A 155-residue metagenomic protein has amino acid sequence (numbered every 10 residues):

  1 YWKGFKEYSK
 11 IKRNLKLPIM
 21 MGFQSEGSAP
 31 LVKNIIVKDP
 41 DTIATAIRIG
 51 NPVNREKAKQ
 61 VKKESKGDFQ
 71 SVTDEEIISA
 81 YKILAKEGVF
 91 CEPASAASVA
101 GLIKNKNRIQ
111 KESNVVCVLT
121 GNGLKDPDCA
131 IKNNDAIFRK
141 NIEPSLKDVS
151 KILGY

Functional and structural regions predicted by a protein language model:
Y1-F5, L31, S98-N105: Buried hydrophobic packing segments
Y1-W2, P52, G123-K125: Gly/Ser/Thr-rich beta-alpha loop segments that engage phosphate groups in nucleotides
F5-P93, K132-Y155: Active-site/ligand-binding loops adjacent to catalytic centers
V99-Y155: Catalytic phosphate/nucleotide-handling subdomain of diverse soluble enzymes
